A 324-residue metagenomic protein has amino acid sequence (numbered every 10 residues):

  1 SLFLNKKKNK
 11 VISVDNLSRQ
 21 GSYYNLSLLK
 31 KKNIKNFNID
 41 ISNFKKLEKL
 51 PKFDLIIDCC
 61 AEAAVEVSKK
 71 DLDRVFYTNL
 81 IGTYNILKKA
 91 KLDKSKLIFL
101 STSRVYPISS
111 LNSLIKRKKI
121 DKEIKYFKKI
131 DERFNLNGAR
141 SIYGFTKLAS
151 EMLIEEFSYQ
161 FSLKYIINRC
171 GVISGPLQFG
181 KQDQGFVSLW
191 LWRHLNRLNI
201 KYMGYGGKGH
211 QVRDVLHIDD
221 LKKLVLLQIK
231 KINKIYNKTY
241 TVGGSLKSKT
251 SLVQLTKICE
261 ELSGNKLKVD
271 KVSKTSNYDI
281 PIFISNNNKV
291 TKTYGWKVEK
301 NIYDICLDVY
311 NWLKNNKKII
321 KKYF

Functional and structural regions predicted by a protein language model:
S1-G171: N-terminal Rossmann-like NAD(P)+-binding domain of SDR-like oxidoreductases, especially those catalyzing
F3, L195-F324: C-terminal substrate-binding subdomain of Rossmann-fold SDR/epimerase-dehydratase oxidoreductases
G21, K46, P107, G175 (+3 more regions): Generic structural signal for helix capping and beta-alpha/helix-loop junctions
N25, A64, F186-W190, N286: Activation loop
S42, K70, T78-I81, F134 (+8 more regions): Residue-level signal for the nucleotide or nucleotide-sugar donor/cofactor binding architecture
I86, I154, W190, V290-T291: Structural element of the ATP-grasp superfamily
L111-F127, M152-I229, T256-L262: NAD(P)-dependent short-chain dehydrogenase/reductase
